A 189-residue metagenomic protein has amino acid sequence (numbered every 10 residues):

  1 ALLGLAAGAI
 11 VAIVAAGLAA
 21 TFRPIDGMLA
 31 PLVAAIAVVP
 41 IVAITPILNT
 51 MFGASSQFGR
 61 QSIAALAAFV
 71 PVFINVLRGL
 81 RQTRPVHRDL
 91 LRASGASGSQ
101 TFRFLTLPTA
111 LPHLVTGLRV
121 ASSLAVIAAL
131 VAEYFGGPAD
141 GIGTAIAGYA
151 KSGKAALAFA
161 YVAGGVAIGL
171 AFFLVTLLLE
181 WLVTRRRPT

Functional and structural regions predicted by a protein language model:
A1, L5, L32-V39, S55 (+5 more regions): Loop-to-transmembrane-helix entry motif
L3-V33, P46: Transmembrane-helix boundary motif in ABC transporter permease subunits
T21, I25-I36, H87, G98 (+4 more regions): Hydrophobic alpha-helical segments of integral membrane proteins, encompassing both true transmembrane helices
R23, R81, A160-T189: C-terminal transmembrane helix and the adjacent membrane-cytosol boundary/short C-terminal tail of inner/organellar
V33-P71, R78-G79: Generic hydrophobic transmembrane alpha-helix motif, especially the helices
T50-M51, I127-G165, T184, P188-T189: Glycine-rich helix-loop "coupling/hinge" segments at transmembrane-helix boundaries in multipass transporters
S62-L66, S99-A132, T176: Transmembrane alpha-helices
N75-L114, G143-I146: Short cytoplasmic-facing helical segments at TM-TM junctions of multi-pass membrane proteins
